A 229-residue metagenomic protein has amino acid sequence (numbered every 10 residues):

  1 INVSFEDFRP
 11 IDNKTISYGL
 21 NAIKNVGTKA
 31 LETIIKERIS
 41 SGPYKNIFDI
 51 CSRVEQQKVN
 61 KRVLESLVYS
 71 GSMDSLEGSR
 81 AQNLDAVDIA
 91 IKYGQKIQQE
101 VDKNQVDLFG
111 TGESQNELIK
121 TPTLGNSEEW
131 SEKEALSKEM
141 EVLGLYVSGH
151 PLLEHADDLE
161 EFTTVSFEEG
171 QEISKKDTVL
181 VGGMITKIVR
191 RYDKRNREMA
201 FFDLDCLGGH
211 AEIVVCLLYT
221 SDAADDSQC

Functional and structural regions predicted by a protein language model:
N2-S174: Sliding clamp-binding short linear motifs that recruit DNA-associated proteins to replication/repair hubs
D12-K14, D177-V179, R195-N196, L207-G209: Short flexible coil/turn linkers enriched for glycine and charged/polar residues that connect secondary-structure
G144-L145, V181-G182, F202-D203: Conserved, well-structured core segments
T178-Y192: Structural detector for short beta-strands of small beta-barrel domains
D193-V215: OB-fold (S1/OB) nucleic-acid-binding surfaces
Y219-D226: Conserved small/polar residues in nucleotide/adenosyl-binding loops
C229: Cationic, low-complexity basic patches in intrinsically disordered or flexible, solvent-exposed regions
